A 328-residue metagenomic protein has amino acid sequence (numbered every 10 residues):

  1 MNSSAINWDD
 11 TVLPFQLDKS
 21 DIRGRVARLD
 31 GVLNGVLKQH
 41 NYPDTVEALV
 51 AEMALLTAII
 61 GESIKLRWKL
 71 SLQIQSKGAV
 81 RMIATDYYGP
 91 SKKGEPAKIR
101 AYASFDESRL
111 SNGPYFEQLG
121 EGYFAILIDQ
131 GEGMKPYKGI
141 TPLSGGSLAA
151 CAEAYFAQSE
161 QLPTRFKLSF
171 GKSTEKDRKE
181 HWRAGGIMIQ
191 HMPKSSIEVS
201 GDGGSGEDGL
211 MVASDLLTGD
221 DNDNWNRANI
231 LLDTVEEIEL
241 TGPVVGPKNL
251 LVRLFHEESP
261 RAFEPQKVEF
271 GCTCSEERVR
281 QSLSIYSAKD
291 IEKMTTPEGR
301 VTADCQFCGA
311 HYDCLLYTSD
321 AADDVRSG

Functional and structural regions predicted by a protein language model:
N2-E264: Interaction interfaces in information-processing and related assembly proteins
P265-F270, E298-V301: Short metal-coordination and nucleic-acid-contact micro-motifs, chiefly zinc-binding Cys/His arrays
C272, C305: Short cysteine-rich clusters marking metal-coordination/redox-active sites
S275, G309: Cys/His-coordinated zinc-binding microdomains
R278, Y312: Cys/His-rich microdomains that often coordinate metals
Q281-L283, L315-L316: Short Cys/His-rich "knuckle" micro-motifs
S282-T295: A conserved acidic, glycine/proline-rich C-terminal tail/linker
Y317-V325: Conserved small/polar residues in nucleotide/adenosyl-binding loops
